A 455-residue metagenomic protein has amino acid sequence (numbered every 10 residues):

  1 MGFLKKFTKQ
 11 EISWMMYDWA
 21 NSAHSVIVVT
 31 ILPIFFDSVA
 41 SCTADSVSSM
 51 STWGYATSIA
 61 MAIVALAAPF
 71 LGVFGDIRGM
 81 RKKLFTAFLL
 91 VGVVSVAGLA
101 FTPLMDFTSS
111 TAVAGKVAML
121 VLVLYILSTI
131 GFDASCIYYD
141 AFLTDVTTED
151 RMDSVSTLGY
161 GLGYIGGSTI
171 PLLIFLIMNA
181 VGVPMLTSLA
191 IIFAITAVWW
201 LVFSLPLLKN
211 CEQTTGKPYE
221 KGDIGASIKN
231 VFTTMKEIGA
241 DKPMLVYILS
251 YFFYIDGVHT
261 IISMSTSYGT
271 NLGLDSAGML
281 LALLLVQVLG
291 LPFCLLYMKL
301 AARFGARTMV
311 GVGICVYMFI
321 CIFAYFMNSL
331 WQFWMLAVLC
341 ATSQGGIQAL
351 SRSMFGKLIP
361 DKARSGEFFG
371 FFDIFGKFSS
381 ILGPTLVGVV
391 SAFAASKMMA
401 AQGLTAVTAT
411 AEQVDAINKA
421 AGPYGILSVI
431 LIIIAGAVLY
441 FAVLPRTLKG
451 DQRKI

Functional and structural regions predicted by a protein language model:
M1-I12, Q213-I248: Juxtamembrane intracellular "pre-TM" segments in multi-pass secondary transporters
G2-M61, P243-A282: Helix-loop boundary and gating motifs at the non-cytosolic
S13-V29, W53-V73, K82-G92, L120-P184 (+5 more regions): Substrate-agnostic recognition of the 12-TM MFS/MFS-like secondary transporter fold
L66-M80, P292-A306, S391: Helix-to-loop junctions at the C-terminal end of transmembrane segments in multipass secondary transporters
K83-G98, T308-F323: Structural signature of the two symmetry-related core transmembrane helices
A100-P103, W199-N210, K419, Y424-I455: Multi-pass alpha-helical transporter architecture, strongest for 12-TM Major Facilitator/SLC carriers used
A100-V123, Y325-A337: Helix-loop junctions at membrane interfaces in 12-TM secondary transporters
M178-V198, S391-I433: A membrane-interface helix-boundary motif in multi-pass transporters
